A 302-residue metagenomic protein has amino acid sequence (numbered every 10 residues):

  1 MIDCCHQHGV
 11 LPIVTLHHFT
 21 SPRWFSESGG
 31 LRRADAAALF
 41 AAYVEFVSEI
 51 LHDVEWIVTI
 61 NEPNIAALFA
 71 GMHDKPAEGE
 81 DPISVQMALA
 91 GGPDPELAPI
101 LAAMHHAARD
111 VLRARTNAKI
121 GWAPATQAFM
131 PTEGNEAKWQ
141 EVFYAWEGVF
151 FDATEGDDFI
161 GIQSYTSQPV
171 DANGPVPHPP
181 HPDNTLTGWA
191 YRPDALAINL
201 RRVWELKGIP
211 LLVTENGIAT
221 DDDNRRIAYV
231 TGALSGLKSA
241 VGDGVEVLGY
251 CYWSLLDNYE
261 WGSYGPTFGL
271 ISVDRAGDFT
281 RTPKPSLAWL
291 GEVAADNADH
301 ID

Functional and structural regions predicted by a protein language model:
M1-D302: Non-catalytic scaffold segments within catalytic domains of secreted glycoside hydrolases
